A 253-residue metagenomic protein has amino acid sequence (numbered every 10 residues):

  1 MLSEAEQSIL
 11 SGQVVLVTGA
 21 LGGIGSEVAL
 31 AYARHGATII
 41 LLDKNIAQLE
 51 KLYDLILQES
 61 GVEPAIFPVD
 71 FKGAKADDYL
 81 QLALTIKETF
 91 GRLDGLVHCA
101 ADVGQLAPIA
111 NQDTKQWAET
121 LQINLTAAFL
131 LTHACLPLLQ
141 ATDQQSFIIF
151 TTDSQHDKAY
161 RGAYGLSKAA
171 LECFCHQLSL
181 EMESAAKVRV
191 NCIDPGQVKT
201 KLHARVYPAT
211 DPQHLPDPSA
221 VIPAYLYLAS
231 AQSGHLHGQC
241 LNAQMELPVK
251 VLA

Functional and structural regions predicted by a protein language model:
L21-G22: Conserved glycine-rich cofactor-binding loop
A37-L52: Conserved glycine-rich Rossmann-like NAD(P)H-binding loop of the short-chain dehydrogenase/reductase
Q58-K75: Rossmann-fold cofactor-recognition segment
F71, C99-L106: Conserved NAD(P)H cofactor-binding loop of Rossmann-fold oxidoreductase domains
L82, A107-I109, Q116-A118: Substrate-binding pocket helix/loop in short-chain dehydrogenase/reductase
Q140, Q144-S184, Q197: Catalytic loop of short-chain dehydrogenase/reductase
S184, V188, C192-I193, T200 (+1 more regions): C-terminal helical subdomain
